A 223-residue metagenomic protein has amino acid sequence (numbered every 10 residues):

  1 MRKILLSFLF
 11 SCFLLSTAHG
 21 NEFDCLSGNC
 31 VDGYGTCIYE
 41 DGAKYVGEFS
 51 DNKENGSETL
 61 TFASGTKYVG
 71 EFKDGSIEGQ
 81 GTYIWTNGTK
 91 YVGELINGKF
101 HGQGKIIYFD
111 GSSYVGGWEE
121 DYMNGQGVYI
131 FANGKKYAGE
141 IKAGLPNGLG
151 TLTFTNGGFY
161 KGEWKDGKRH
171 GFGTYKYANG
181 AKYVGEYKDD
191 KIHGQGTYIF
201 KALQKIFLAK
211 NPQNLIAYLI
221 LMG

Functional and structural regions predicted by a protein language model:
M1-I4: Positively charged n-region of N-terminal signal peptides that target proteins for export
S7-L14: Bacterial N-terminal signal peptides
N21-V31, K44-N55, K67-E78, K90-H101 (+5 more regions): Conserved anchor residues at repeat-unit boundaries in beta-strand-based tandem repeats, strongest for the MORN repeat
T36, T59, T82, K105 (+4 more regions): Extracellular beta-strand solenoid repeats
E40-G42, A63-G65, T86-G88, F109-G111 (+4 more regions): Glycine-centered tight beta-turn/hairpin loop motif at sheet-sheet or coil-to-beta transitions
